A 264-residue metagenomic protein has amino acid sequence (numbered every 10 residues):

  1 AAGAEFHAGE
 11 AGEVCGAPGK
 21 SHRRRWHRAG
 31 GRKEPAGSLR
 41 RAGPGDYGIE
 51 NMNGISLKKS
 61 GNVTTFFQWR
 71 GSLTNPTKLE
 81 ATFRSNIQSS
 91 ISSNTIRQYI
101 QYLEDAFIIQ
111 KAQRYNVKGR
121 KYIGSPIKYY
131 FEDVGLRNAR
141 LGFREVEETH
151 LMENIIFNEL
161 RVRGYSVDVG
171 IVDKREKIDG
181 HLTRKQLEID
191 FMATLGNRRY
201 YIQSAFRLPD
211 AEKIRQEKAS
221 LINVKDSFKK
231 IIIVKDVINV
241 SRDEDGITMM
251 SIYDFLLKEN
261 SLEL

Functional and structural regions predicted by a protein language model:
A1-V172: Interdomain hinge/linker elements that couple catalytic modules in large macromolecular machines
N94-L264: A cross-kingdom feature that marks ATP-driven nucleic-acid transaction machinery
